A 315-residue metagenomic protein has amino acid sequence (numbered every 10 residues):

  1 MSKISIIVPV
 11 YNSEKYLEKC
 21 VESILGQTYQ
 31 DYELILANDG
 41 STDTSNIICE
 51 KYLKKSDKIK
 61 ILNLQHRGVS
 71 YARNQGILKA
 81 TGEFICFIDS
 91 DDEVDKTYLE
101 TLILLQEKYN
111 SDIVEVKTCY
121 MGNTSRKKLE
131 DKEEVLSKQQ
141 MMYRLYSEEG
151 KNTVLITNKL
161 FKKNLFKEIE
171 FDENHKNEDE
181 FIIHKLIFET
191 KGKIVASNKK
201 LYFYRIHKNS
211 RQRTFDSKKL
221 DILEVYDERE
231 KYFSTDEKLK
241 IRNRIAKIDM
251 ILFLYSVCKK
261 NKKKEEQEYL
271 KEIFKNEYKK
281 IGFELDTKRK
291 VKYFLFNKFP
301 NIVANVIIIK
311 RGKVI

Functional and structural regions predicted by a protein language model:
N12-G26: Short, well-formed alpha-helical segments that are part of the catalytic scaffolds of diverse glycosyltransferases
S23, N38-I47, D89: A conserved acidic beta->alpha catalytic loop
L64-A80, S90: Glycine-rich, basic loop-to-helix element that forms the pyrophosphate-binding segment of sugar-nucleotide handling
I85: Short aromatic/hydrophobic "clamp" motif used to bind/position activated sugar donors
T97-L129: Conserved donor NDP-sugar-binding/catalytic core segment of glycosyltransferases
Q140-K219: Conserved nucleotide-sugar donor-binding catalytic segment
K200-H207, R213-K240, I248-Y278: Catalytic core of nucleotide-sugar-dependent glycosyltransferases
N261-I315: Membrane-interface aromatic/basic loop that binds lipid-linked glycans or pyrophosphate carriers, typified by
